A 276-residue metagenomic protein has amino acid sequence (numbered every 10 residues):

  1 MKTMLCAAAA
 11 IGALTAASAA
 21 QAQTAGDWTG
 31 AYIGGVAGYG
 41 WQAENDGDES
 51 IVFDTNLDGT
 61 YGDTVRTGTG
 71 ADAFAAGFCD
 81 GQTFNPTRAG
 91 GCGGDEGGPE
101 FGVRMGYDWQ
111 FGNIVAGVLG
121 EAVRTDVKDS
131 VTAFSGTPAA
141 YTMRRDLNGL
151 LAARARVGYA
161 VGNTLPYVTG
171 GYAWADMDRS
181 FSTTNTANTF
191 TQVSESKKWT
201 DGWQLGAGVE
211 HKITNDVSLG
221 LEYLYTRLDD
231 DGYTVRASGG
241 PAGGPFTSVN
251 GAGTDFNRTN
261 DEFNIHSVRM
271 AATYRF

Functional and structural regions predicted by a protein language model:
K2-F276: Gram-negative outer-membrane beta-barrel domains
